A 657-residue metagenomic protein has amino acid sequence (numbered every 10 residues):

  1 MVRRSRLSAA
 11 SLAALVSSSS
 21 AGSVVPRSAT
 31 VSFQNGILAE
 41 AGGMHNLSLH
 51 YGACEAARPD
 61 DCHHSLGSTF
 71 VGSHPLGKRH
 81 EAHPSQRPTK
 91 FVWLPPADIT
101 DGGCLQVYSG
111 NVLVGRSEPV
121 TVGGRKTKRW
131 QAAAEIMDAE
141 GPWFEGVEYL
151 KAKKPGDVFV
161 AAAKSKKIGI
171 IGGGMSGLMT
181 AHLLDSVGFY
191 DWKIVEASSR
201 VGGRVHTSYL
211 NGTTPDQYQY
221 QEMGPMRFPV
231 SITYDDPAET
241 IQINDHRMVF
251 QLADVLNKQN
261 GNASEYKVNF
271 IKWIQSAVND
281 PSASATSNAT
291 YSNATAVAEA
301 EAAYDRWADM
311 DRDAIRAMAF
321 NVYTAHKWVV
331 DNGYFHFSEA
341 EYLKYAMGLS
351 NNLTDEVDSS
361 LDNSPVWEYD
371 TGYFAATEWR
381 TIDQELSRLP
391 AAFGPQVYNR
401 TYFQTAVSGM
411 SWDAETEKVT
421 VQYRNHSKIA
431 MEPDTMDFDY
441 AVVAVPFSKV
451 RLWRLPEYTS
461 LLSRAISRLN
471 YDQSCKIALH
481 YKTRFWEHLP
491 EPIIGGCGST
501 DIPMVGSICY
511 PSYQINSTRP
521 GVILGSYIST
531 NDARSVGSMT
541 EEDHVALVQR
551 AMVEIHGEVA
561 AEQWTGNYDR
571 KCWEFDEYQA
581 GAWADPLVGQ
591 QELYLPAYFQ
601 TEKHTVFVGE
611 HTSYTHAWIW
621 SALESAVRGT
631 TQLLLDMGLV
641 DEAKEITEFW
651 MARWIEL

Functional and structural regions predicted by a protein language model:
M1-S23: Fungal secretory targeting signals
S17-H45, A152-D157: Short, compositionally biased P/S/T/A/G/V-rich stretches that sit at domain boundaries
G36-H83, D101-Q106, P119, G123-K153 (+1 more regions): Conserved flavin/dinucleotide-binding core of flavoenzymes
W93-G102: Surface-exposed, short loops/turns at beta-strand junctions within beta-sandwich domains
Q131, E135, I243-L361: Mobile amphipathic helical/loop "lid" adjacent to a hydrophobic cofactor/ligand pocket
F159-A303: N-terminal glycine-rich phosphate/pyrophosphate-binding loop and immediately adjacent elements
A303-W412, T416-V419, N425-K428, D437 (+3 more regions): Active-site/ligand-binding neighborhood in enzyme catalytic cores
F403-L524, I528: Mid-domain catalytic core of redox enzymes that form a hydrophobic substrate pocket/lid adjacent to a catalytic redox
